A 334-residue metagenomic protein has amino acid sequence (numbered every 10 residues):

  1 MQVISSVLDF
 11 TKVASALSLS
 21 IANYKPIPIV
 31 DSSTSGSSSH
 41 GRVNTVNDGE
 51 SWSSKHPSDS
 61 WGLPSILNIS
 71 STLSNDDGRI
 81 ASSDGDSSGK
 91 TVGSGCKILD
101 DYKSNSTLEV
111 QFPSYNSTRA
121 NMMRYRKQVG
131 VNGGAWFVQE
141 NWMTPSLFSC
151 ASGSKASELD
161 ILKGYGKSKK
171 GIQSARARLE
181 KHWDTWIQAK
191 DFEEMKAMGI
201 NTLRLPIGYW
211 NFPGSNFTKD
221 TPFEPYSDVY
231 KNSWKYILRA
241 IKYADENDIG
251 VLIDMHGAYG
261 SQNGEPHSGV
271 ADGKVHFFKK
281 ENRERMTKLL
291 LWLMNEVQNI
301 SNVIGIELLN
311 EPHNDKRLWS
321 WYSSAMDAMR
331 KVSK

Functional and structural regions predicted by a protein language model:
M1-P26: Fungal secretory targeting signals
G89-I200: N-terminal carbohydrate-binding accessory modules
I98-E109, Y115, N141, S261-K334: Active-site region of glycoside hydrolase catalytic domains
Y125-V129, G199-N201, N247-I249, N299-I304 (+1 more regions): Short, well-ordered coil/turn segments that N-cap beta-strands
Q128-F137, T202-I207, V251-I253, G257 (+1 more regions): Structural recognition of the beta-strand scaffold that forms the well-ordered cores of secreted hydrolase catalytic
N141-A156, F217-D228, G260-F278: Aromatic- and acidic-residue-enriched segments that line the glycan-binding/catalytic groove of carbohydrate-active
A175-W183, F217-W234, G273-R283, L309-K316: The substrate-binding groove and active-site-proximal loops of carbohydrate-active enzymes, especially glycoside
I187-Y259, Y322, M326-V332: Aromatic-lined substrate-binding rim segments of carbohydrate-active enzymes
